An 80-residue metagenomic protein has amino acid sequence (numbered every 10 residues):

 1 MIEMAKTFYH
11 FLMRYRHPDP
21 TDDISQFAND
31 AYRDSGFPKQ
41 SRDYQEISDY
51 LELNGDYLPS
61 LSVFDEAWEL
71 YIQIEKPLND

Functional and structural regions predicted by a protein language model:
M1-E3, Y50: Short, charged low-complexity linear motifs
E3-F27: N-terminal acidic leader/helix
F11, Y15, D30, Y50 (+1 more regions): Residues that form generic nucleotide/phosphate-binding pockets
P20-R42: Short linear, low-complexity motifs centered on an aromatic residue
Q26, A67-L70, I74: Charged, low-complexity intrinsically disordered segments and flexible loops
Q40-E69: Short, charged early-sequence alpha-helical segments and their helix-coil boundaries
K76-D80: Short acidic DE-rich linear segments
